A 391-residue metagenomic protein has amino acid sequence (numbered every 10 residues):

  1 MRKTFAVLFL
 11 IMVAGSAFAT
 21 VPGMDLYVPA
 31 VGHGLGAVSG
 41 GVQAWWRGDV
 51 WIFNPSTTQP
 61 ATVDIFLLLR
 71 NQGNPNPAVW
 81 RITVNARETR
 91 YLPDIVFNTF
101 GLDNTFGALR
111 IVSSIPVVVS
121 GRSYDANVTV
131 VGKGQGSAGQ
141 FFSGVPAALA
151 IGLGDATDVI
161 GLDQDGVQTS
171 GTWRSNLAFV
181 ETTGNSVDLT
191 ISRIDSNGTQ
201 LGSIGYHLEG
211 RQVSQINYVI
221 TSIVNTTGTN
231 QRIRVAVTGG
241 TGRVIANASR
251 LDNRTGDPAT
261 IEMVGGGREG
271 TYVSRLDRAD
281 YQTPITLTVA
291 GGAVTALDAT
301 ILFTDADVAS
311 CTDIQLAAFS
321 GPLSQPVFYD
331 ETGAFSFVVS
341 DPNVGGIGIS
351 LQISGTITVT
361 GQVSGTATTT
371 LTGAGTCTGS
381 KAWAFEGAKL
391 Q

Functional and structural regions predicted by a protein language model:
T4-V13: Sec-dependent N-terminal signal peptides
A19-R268: Gly/Pro-rich, tryptophan- and cysteine-flecked surface segments typical of secreted/extracellular proteins
V50, L109-I111, L177, I233 (+5 more regions): Residue-level detector of buried hydrophobic side-chain packing in well-ordered secondary-structure elements
I52, F179, R193, I357 (+2 more regions): Hydrophobic beta-strand positions in extracellular immunoglobulin-like domains
T62-V63, N76, D188, Y329-G333 (+1 more regions): A short hydrophobic beta-strand element
P75-R81, N85-A86, Q200-G205, L302-F328 (+1 more regions): Extracellular beta-sheet repeat scaffolds used for adhesion and glycan interaction
R268-I314, E331-S354, L371-L390: Short, solvent-exposed loop/hinge segments that bridge or flank secondary-structure elements
